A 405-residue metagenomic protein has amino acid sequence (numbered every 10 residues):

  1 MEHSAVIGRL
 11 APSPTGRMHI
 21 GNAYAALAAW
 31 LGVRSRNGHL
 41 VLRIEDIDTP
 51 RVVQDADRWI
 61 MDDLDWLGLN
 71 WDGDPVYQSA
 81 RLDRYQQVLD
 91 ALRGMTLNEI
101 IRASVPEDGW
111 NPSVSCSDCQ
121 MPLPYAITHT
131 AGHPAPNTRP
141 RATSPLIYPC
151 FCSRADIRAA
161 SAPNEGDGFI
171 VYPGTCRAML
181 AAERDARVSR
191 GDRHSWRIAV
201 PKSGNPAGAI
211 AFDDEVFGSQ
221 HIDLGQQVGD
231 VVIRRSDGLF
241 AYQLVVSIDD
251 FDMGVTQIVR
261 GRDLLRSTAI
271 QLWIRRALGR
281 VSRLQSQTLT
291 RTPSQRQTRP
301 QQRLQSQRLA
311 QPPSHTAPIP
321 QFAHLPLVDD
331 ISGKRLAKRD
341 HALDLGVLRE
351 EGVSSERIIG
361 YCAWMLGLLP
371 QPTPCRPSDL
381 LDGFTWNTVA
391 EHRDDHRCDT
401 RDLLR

Functional and structural regions predicted by a protein language model:
E2-S161, E165, S267-G279, L284 (+1 more regions): N-terminal Rossmann-like or analogous alpha/beta NTP/dinucleotide-binding catalytic cores that position adenine
D48-R58, D330-S332, D382-E391: Short, mixed-charge aromatic SLiMs
I100, S104, D108-S144, C152-Q285 (+5 more regions): Active-site cores that bind ATP or allylic diphosphates and position pyrophosphate for catalysis
Y148, R158, L369, F384 (+1 more regions): Polar, glycine-rich mid-to-C-terminal structural blocks that act as macromolecule-binding/assembly scaffolds
D330-P370: A hydrophobic, small-residue-rich beta->alpha segment in the mid-to-C-terminal subdomain of diverse proteins
I359-P372, S378-D379, G383-E391: Generic C-terminus detector
